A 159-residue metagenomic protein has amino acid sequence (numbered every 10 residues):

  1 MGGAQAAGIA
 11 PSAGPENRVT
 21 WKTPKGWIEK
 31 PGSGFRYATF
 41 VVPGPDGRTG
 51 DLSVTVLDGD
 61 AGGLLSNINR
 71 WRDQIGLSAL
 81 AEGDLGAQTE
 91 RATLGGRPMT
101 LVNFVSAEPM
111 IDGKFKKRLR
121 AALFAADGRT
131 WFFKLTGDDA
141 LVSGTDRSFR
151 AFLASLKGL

Functional and structural regions predicted by a protein language model:
M1-G50, T55-R97, S106-R120, F124-L159: N-terminal targeting sequences that direct proteins away from the cytosol to non-cytosolic compartments
L101-N103: Histidine/cysteine-enriched polar flanking segments
